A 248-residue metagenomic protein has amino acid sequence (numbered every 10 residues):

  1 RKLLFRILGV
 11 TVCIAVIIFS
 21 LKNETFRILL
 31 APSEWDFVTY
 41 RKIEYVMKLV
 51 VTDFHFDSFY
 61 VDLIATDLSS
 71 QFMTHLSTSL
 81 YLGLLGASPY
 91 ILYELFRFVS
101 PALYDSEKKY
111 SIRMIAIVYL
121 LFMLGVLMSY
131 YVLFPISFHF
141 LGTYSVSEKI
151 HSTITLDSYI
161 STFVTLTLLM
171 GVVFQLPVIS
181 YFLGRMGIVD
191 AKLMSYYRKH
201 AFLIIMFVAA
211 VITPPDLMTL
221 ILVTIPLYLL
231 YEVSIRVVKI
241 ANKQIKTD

Functional and structural regions predicted by a protein language model:
R1-D248: Membrane topogenic/interface segments and analogous intrinsically disordered interaction regions
